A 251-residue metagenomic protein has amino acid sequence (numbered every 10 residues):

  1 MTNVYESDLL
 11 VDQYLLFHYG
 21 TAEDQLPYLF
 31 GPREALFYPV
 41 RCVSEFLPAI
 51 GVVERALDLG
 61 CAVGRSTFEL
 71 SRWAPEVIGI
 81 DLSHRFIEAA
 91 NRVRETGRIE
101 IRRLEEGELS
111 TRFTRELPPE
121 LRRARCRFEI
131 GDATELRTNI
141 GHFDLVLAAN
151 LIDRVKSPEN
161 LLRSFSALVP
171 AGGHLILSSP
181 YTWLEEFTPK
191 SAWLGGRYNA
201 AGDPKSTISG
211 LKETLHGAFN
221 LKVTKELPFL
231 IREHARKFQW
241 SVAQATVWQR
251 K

Functional and structural regions predicted by a protein language model:
P32-E54: Conserved alpha-helix/loop element of class I SAM-dependent methyltransferases that forms part of the SAM/SAH-binding
V53-A62, I78: Conserved class I S-adenosyl-L-methionine
S83: Conserved SAM/SAH-binding beta-strand->alpha-helix loop
R92-T134: S-adenosyl-L-methionine
E106, T188-T224: Conserved Class I S-adenosyl-L-methionine
T134-V146: A short acidic, Gly/Pro-enriched loop at the edge of an enzyme's catalytic core that lines a small-molecule cofactor
E159-A171: A short glycine-rich, Lys/Arg-flanked "PGG" loop and its adjoining helix->strand segment in the class I
G172-P180: Conserved beta-strand signature within the Rossmann-like core of class I S-adenosyl-L-methionine
